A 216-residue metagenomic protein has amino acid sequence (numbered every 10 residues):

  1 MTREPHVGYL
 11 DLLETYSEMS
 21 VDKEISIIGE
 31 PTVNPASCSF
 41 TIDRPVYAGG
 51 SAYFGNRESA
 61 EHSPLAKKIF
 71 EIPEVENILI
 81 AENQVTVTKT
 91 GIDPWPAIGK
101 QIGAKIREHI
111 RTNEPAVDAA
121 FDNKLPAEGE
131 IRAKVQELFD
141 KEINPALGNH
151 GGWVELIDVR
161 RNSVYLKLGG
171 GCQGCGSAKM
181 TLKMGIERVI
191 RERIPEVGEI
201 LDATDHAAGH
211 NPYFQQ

Functional and structural regions predicted by a protein language model:
L10-Q216: Domain-level signature for proteins that mediate thiol-based redox and metal-cofactor handling
